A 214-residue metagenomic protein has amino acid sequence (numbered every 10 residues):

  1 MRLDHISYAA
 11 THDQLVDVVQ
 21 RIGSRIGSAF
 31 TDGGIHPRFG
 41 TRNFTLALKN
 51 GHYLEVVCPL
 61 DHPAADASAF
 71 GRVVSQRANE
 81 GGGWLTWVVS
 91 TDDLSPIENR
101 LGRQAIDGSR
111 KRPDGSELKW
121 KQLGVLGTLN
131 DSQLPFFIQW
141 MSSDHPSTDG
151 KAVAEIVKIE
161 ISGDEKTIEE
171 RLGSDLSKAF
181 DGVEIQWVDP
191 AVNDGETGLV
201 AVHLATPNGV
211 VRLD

Functional and structural regions predicted by a protein language model:
M1-D4, Y8-A29, T41, A47-D214: Glyoxalase I/VOC metalloenzyme domain signal
H36-F39: A short beta-turn/loop motif at secondary-structure boundaries
